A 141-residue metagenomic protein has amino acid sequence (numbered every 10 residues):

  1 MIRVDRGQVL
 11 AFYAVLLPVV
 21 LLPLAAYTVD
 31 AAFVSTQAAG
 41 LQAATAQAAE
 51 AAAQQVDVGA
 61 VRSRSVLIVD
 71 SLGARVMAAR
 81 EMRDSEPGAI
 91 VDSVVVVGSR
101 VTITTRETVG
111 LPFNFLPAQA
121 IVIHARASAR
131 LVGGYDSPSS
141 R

Functional and structural regions predicted by a protein language model:
M1-L72: Alpha-helical assembly-interface signal, strongest on the long, hydrophobic N-terminal helix that forms
V4-Q8, S99-R106, G134-R141: Short secondary-structure transition/capping segments
R6, A51, M82, E86-I90 (+2 more regions): Low-complexity, flexible helical/coil segments
A26, E107-T108: Short, functionally important structural connectors and interaction interfaces within domains
A31, T108-G110, A120: Generic secondary-structure boundary/loop-capping signal
A49-E107: Short amphipathic secondary-structure patches
P112-R141: Low-complexity, S/T/G/P-rich flexible repeat/linker segments used as non-globular hinges and stalks within
